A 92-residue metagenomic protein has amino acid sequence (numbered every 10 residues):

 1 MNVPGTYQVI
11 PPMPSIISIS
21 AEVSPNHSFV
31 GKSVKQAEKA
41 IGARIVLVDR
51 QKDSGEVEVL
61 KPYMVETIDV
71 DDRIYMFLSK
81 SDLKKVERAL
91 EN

Functional and structural regions predicted by a protein language model:
M1-H27, A43: Flexible, Lys/Arg-rich cytosolic regulatory linkers and terminal tails that connect or flank
S20-N92: Cytosolic Rossmann-like ligand/nucleotide-binding regulatory domains
